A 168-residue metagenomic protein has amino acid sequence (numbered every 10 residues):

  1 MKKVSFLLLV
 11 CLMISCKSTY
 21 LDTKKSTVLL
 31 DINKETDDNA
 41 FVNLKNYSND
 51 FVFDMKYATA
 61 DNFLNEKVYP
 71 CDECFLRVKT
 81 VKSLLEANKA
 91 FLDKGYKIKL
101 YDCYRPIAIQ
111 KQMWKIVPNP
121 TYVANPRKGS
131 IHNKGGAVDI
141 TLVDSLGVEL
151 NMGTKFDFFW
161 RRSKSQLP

Functional and structural regions predicted by a protein language model:
M1-K24: Bacterial Sec-dependent N-terminal signal peptides
L7, Q110-Q112, Q166: Residue-identity detector for glutamine
C16-Y101, I116, P120-P168: Extracytoplasmic cell-surface/polysaccharide-interacting catalytic and binding patches
Y104: Residue-level "edge-of-site" marker
I107-K111, G153-K155: Extracytoplasmic/periplasmic soluble domains downstream of a signal peptide or transmembrane helix
